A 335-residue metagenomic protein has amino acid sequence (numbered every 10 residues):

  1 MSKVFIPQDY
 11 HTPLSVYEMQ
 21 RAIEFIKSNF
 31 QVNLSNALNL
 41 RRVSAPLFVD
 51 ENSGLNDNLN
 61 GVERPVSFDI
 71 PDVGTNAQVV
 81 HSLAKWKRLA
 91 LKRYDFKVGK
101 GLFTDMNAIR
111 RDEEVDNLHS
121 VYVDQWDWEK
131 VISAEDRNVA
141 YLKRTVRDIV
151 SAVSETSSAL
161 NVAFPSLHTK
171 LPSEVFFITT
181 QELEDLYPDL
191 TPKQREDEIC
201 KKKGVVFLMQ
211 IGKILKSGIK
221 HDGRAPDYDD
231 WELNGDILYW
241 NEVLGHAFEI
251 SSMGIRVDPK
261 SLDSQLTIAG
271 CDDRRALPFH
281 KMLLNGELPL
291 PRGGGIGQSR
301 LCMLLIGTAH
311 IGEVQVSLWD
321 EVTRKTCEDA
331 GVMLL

Functional and structural regions predicted by a protein language model:
S2-H119, E129-V131: Class II aminoacyl-tRNA synthetase-like tRNA-binding/catalytic domains
E18-R21, F25, N29, R137-R144 (+4 more regions): Generic recognition of stable, solvent-exposed alpha-helical segments in well-folded globular domains
L34-R41, I149-L160, A309: A generic secondary-structure signal for well-formed alpha-helical elements
L47-E51, P165-P172, E321-R324: A glycine-rich phosphate-binding loop feature that marks nucleotide/adenosyl-phosphate handling sites
F68-I70, K92-V98, L118-S120, H168 (+3 more regions): A general structural signal for short secondary-structure junctions and capping/turn motifs
K100-L102, V123-D127, K203-V205, G245-A247: Extracellular structured ligand-interaction cores
T104-Q194: Extended, charged alpha-beta segments that form solvent-exposed binding/catalytic grooves in nucleic-acid-handling
I109, T180-L335: A translation/RNA-centric and nucleic-acid-associated enzymatic feature enriched in Class II aminoacyl-tRNA synthetases
